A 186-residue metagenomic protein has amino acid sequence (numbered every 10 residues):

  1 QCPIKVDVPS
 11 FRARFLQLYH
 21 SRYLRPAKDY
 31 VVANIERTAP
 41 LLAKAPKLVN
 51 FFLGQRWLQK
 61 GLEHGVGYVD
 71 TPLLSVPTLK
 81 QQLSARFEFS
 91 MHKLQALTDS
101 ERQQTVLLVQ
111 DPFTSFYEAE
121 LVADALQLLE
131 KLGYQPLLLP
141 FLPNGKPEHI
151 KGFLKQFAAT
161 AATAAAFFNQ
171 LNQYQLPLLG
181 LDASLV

Functional and structural regions predicted by a protein language model:
Q1-L142, K146-V186: Iron-sulfur-cluster electron-transfer modules
